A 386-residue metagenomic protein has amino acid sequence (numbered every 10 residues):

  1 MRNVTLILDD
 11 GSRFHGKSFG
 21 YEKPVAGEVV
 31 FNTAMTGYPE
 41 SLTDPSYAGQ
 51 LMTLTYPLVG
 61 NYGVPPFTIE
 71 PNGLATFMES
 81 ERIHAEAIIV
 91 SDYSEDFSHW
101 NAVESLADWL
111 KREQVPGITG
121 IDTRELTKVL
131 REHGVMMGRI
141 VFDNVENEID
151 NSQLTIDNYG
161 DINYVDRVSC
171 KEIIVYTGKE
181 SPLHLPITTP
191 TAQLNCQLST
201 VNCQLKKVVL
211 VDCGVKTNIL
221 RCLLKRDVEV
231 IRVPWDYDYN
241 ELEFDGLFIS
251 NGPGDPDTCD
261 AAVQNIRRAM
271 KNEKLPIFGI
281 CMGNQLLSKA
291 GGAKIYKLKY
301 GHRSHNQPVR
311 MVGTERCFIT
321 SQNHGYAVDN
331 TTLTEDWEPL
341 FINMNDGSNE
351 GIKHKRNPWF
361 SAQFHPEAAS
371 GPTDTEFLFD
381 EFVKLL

Functional and structural regions predicted by a protein language model:
M1-S199, C203-V228, R232-D236, P256 (+3 more regions): RNA-binding accessory domains that recognize and position tRNA/RNA substrates
T5, P308-R310, G351: Residue-level detector of beta-strand face positions
K207-D212, T320-S321, F360-F364: Active-site-proximal beta-strand elements of phosphoester/diester hydrolases
L242-I249: Short acidic/histidine-rich motifs immediately flanking catalytic phosphotransfer sites in two-component signaling
N251-N330, G371-E381: Cysteine-nucleophile active-site neighborhood
E315-N357: Catalytic beta-strand/loop cores that center a nucleophilic Ser/Cys/Thr and support acyl-enzyme chemistry
G351-L386: A glycine-centered loop/beta-turn motif at secondary-structure junctions
